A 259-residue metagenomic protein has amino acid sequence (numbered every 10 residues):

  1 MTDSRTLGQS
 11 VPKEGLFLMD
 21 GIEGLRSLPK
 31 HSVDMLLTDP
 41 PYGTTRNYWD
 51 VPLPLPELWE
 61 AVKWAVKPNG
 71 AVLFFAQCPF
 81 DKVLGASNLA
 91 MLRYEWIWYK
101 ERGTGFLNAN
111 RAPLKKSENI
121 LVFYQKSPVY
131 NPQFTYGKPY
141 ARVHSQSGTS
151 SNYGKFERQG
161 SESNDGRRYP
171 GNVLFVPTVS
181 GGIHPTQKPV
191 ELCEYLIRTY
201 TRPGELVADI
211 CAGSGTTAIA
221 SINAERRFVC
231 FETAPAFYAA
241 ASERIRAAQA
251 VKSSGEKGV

Functional and structural regions predicted by a protein language model:
M1-C230, A234-A239: Core catalytic lobe of class I
R5-L7, V11, S242-E256: Short, conserved SAM-binding/catalytic segment of Class I S-adenosyl-L-methionine-dependent methyltransferases
Q133-G137, S253-V259: Short, flexible loop/turn segments with low-complexity composition
